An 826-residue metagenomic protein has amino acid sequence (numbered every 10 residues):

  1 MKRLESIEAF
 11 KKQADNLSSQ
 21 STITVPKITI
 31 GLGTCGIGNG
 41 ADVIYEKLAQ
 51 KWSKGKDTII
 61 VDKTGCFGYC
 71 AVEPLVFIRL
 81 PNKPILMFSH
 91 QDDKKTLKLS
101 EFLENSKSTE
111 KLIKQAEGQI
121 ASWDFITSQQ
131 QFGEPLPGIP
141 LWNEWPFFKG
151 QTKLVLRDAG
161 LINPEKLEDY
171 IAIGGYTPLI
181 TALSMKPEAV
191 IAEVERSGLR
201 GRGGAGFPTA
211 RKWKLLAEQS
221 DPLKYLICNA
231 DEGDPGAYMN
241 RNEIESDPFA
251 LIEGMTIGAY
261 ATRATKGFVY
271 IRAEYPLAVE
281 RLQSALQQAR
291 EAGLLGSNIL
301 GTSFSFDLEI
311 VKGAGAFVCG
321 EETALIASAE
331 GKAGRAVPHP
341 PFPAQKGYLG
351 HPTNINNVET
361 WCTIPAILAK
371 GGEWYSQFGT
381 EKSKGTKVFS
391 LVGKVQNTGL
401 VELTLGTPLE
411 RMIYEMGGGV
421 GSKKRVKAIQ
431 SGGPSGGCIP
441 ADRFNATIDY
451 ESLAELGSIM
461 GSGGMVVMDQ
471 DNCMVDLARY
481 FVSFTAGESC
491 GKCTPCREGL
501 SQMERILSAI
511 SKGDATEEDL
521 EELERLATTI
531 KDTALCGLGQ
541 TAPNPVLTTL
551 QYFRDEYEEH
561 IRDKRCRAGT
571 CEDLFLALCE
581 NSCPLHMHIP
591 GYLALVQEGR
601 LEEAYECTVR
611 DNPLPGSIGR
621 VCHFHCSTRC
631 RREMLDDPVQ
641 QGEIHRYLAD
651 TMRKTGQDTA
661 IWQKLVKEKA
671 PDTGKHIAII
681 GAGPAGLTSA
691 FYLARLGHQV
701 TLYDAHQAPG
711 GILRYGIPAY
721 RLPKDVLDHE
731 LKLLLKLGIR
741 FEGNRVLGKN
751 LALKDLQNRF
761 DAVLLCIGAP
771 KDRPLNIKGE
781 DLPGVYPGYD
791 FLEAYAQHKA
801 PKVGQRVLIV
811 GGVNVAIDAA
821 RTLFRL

Functional and structural regions predicted by a protein language model:
M1-L574: Feature of Fe-S/electron-transfer and energy-metabolism proteins that preferentially highlights extended coupling
P74-I78, P495-S501, Q540-T541, D573 (+5 more regions): Iron-sulfur cluster-binding cysteine motifs and their immediate structural context in ferredoxin-like electron-transfer
P276, P613, G683-P684, A708 (+1 more regions): Residue-level detector of alpha-helix initiation sites
A568-C571, R653-I677, D790-Q805: A short, basic/flexible loop-to-alpha-helix module at the beginning of a structural domain
Y605-N612, I712-D761: N-terminal Rossmann-like dinucleotide/flavin-binding domain of flavoprotein oxidoreductases that bind FAD/FMN
I679-Y703, E742-A752, Q757, K771-R773 (+1 more regions): Rossmann-like dinucleotide/flavin-binding elements
H698-R714: Glycine-rich FAD pyrophosphate-binding loop
I767-D781: Flavin (primarily FAD) binding-site architecture
